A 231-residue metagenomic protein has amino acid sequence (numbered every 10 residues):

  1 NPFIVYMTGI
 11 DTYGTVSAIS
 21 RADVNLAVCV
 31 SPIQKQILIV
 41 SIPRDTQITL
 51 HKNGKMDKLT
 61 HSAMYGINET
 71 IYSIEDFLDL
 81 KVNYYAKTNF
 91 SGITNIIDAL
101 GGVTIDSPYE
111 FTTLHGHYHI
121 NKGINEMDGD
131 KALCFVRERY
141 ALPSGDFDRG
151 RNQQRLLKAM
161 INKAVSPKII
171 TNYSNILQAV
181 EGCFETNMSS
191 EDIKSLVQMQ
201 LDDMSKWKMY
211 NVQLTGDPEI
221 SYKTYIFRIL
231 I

Functional and structural regions predicted by a protein language model:
N1-I231: Non-catalytic, solvent-exposed segments at the cell envelope interface
